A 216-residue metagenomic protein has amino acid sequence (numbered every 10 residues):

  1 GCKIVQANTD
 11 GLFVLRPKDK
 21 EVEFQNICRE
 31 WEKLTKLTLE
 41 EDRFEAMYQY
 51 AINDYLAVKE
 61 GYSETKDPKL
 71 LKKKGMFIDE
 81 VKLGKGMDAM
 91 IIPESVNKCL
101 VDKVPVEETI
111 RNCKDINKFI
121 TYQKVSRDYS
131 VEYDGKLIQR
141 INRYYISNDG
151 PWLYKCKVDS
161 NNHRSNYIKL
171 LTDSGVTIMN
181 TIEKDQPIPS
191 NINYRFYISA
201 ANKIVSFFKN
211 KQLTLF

Functional and structural regions predicted by a protein language model:
G1, K18, V22-E23: Flexible, glycine/threonine-enriched loop-and-boundary segments that flank and lead into catalytic domains of large
G1-K3, T35-K36: Glycine-centered loop/turn motif at secondary-structure junctions
K3-L15: Catalytic palm active-site di-aspartate
E21-F216: C-terminal, non-catalytic extensions of nucleic-acid polymerases
